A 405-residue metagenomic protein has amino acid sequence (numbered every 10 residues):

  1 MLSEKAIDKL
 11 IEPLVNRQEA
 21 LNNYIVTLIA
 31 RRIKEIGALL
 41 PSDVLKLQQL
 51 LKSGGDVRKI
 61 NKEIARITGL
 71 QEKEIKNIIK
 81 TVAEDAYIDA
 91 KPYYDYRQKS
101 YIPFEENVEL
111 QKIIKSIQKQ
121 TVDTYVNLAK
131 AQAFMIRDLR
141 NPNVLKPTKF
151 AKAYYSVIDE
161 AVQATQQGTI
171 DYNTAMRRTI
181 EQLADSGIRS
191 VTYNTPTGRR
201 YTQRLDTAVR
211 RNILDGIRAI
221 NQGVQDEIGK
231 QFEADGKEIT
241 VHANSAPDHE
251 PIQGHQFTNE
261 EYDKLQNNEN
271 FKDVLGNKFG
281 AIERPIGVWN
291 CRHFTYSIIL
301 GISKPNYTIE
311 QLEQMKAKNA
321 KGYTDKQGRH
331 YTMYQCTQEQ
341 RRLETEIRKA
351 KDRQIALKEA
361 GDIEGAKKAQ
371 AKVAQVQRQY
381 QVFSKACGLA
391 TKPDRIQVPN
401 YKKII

Functional and structural regions predicted by a protein language model:
M1-I286, L300-I405: Domain-core detector
N290: Extracellular structured ligand-interaction cores
H293: Catalytic core of tubulin tyrosine ligase-like
